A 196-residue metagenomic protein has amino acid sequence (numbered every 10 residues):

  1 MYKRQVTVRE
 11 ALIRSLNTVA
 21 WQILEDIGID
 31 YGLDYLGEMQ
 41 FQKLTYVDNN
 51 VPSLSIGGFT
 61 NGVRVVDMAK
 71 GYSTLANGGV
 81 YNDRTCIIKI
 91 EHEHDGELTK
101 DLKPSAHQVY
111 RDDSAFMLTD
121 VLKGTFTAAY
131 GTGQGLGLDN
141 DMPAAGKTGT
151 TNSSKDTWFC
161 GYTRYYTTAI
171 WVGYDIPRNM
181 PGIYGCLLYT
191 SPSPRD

Functional and structural regions predicted by a protein language model:
M1, G32, T45, G57 (+2 more regions): Short, surface-exposed, charged/polar-biased interaction segments
K3-Q42, N49-N77, V121-G124: Active-site-adjacent helix/loop patches that line small-molecule binding or acyl-intermediate pockets
E10-I13, N61-K70, T74-R195: A penicillin-recognizing enzyme superfamily signal
L44-Y46, V109: Short helix-capping and inter-helix turn/linker motifs at the boundaries of alpha-helical repeat units
V47-N50, L136-G137: Short, glycine-/polar-rich solvent-exposed loops and beta-turns at beta-strand/coil boundaries
